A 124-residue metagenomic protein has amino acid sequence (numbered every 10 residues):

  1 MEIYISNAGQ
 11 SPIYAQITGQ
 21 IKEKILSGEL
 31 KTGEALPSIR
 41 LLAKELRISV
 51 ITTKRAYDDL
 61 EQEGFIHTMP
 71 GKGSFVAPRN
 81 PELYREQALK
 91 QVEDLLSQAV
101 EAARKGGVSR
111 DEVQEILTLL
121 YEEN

Functional and structural regions predicted by a protein language model:
M1-A35, L41, K90-N124: Extreme N-terminal segment that seeds HTH/winged-HTH DNA-binding domains in transcriptional regulators
Y14, S38, K72-L89: Short, cationic-aromatic polyanion-contact patches
E29-L30, E34, E61-G71, A77-P78: Beta-hairpin "wing" of winged helix-turn-helix
A35-L46, L60: A short alpha-helical element within helix-turn-helix/winged-helix DNA-binding domains across DNA-binding proteins
E45, Q62-F65, G106, E123: Residue cluster at the C-terminal edge of the helix-turn-helix DNA-binding motif
D58, Q62, T118: Residue-level detection of the helix-turn-helix DNA-binding "recognition helix"
